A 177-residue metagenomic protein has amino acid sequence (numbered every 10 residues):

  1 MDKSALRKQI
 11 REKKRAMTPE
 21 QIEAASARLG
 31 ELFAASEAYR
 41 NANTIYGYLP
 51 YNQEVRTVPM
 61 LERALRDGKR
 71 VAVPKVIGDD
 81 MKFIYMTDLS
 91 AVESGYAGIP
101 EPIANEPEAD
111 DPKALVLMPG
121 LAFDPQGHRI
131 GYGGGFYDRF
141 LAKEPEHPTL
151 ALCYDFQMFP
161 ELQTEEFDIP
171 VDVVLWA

Functional and structural regions predicted by a protein language model:
M1-D111: N-terminal active-site beta-alpha-beta segment that forms phosphate/nucleotide-binding and substrate-recognition loops
D79-A177: Conserved phosphate- and dinucleotide-binding cores of soluble alpha/beta proteins, encompassing both enzyme active
